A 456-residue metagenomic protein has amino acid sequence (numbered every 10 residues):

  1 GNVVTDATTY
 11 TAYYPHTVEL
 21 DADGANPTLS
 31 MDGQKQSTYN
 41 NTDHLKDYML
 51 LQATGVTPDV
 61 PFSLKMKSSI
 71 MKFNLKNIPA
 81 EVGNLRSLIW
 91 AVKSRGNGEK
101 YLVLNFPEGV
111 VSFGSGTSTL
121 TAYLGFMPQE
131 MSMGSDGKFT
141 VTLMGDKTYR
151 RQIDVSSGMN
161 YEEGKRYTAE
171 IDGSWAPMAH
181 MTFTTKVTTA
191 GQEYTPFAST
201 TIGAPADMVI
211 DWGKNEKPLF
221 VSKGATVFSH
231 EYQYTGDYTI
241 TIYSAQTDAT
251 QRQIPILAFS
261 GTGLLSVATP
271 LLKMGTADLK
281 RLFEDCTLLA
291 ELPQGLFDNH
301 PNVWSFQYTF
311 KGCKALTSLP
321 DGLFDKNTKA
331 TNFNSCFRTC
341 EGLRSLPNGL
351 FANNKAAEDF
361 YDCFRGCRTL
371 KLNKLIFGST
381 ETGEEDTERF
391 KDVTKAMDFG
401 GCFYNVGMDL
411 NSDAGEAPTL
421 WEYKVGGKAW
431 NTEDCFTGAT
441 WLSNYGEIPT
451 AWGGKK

Functional and structural regions predicted by a protein language model:
G1-E81, G145, D154, E162-K165 (+3 more regions): Short, low-hydrophobicity acidic/polar segments
G1-G24, G83-E163: Tryptophan-paired
V60-S68, L124-E130, R166-P177, F283 (+3 more regions): Conserved "repeat-terminator" motif of extracellular CCP/Sushi domains
S68, I78-E81, L85, I202-D207: Short proline/glycine-enriched turn/loop motifs at strand-loop junctions of beta-rich domains
F73, L85-A91, V267-P270, G295: Generic beta-strand hydrophobic packing signal
I78-S87, I171-W175, N215-L219: Short amphipathic alpha-helical segments with coiled-coil-like heptad repeat character
T148-R151, Y167, K217-L219: Short, isolated positions in well-ordered beta-strands
P177-K456: Negatively charged
